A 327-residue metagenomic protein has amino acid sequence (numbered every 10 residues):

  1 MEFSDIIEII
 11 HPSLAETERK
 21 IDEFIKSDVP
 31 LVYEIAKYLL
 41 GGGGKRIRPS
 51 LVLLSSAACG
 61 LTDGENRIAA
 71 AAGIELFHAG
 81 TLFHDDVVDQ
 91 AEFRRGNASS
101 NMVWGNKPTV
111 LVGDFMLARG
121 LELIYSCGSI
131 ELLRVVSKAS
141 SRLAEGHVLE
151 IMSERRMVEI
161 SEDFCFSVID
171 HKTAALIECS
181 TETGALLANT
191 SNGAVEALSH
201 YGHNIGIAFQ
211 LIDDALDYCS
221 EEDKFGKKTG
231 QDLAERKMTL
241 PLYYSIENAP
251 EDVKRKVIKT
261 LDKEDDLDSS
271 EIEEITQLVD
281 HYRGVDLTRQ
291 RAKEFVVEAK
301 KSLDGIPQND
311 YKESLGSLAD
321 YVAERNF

Functional and structural regions predicted by a protein language model:
M1-F327: All-alpha prenyltransferase/terpene-synthase fold signal
